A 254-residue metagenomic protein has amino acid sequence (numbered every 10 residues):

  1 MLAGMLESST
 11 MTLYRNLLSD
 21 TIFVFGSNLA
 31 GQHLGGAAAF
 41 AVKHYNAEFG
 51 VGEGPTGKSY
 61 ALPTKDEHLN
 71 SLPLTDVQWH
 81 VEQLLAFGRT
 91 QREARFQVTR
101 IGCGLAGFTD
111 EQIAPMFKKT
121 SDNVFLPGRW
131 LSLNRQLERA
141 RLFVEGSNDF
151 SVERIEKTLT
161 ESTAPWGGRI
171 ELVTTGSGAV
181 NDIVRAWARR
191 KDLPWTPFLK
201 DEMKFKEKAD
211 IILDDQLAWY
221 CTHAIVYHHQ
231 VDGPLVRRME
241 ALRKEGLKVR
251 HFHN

Functional and structural regions predicted by a protein language model:
L2-F40, H44-E48, R139-N148: N-terminal, charge-rich interaction modules
D20, N28-T75, R169, T174-T196: Short, surface-exposed acidic-centric catalytic microdomains
S27-N28, A61-E67, T99-I101, E145-S147 (+1 more regions): Short loop/turn segments at strand-loop or loop-helix junctions that form parts of catalytic or ligand-binding pockets
G31, E67-N70, G104, N148-V152 (+1 more regions): Short acidic, S/G/P-rich loop/turn micro-motifs used as interaction or catalytic elements
H44-V51, A86-A94, M116-G128, P165-I170 (+2 more regions): Structural alpha-beta junctions
G57-R92, F205-K208, D214-W219, A224: Internal catalytic-core helix/loop-beta-alpha segment that presents or stabilizes conserved functional determinants
E67-R139: Phosphate/ribose-phosphate-bearing ligand recognition and processing surfaces, centered on ADP-ribose/NAD(+/P+) systems
Q136-L142, G146-N254: Acidic/glycine-enriched connector segments
